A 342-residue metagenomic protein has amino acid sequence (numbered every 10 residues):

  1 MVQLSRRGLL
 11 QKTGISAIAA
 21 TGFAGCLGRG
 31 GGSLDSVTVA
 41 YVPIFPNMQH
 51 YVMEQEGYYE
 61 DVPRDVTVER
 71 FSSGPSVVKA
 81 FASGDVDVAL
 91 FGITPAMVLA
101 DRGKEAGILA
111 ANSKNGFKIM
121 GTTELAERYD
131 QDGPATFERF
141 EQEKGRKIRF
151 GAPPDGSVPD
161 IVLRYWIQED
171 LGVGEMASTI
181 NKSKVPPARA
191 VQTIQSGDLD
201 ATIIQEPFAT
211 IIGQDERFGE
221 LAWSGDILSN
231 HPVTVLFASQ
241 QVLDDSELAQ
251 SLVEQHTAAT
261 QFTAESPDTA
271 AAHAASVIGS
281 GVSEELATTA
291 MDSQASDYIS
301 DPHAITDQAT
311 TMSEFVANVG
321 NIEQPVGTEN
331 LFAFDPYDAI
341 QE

Functional and structural regions predicted by a protein language model:
M1-G22: N-terminal secretory signal peptides and thylakoid transit peptides that target proteins across membranes
G32-I44, R64-R70, K147-G151, N181-S183: Short, well-ordered beta-strand elements
P43-F71, P75-S76, M97-R102, I161-D170 (+1 more regions): Short, polar/charged alpha-helical segment
F45, V68-K79, F91-T94, E175-S196 (+1 more regions): Short helix-initiation/N-cap motifs at beta->coil->alpha
N112-S183, Q240: A conserved helix-loop-strand patch within extracytoplasmic ligand-binding domains of the periplasmic binding
P186-S276: Pocket-lining segment of extracytoplasmic ligand-binding domains
D244-I322: Secondary-structure end/capping motifs
S313-E342: Conserved C-terminal helix/tail region of periplasmic/extracytoplasmic solute-binding proteins
